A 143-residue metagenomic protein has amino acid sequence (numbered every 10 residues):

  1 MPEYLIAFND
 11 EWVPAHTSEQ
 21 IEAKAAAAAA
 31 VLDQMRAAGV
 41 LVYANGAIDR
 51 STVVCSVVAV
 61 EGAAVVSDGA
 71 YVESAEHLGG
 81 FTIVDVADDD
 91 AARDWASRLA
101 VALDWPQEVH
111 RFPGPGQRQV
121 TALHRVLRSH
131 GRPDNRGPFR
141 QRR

Functional and structural regions predicted by a protein language model:
M1-R143: Conserved, structured core segments of small domains
